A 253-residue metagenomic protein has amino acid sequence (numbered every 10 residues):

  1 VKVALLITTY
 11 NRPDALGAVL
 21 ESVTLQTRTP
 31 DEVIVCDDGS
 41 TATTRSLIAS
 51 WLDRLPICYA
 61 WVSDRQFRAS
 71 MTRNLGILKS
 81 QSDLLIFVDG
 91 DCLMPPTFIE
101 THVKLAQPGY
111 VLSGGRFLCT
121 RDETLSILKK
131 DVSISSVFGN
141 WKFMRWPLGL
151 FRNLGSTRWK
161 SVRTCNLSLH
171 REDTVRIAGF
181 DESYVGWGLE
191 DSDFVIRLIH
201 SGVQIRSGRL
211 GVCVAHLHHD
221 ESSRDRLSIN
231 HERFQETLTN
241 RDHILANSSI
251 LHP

Functional and structural regions predicted by a protein language model:
K2-A4, E32, D193: Cell-envelope/extracellular polymer assembly enzymes that use nucleotide-activated donors
E21-P30: Short, acidic, metal-binding catalytic loop of nucleotide-sugar glycosyltransferases
T29, D37-S46, C92: A conserved acidic beta->alpha catalytic loop
S63-S80, T97: Glycine-rich, basic loop-to-helix element that forms the pyrophosphate-binding segment of sugar-nucleotide handling
L85: Short aromatic/hydrophobic "clamp" motif used to bind/position activated sugar donors
T97-S133: Conserved donor NDP-sugar-binding/catalytic core segment of glycosyltransferases
V132-K160: Short, flexible, basic/aromatic active-site loop/helix in glycosyltransferases
S161-V162, N166-A178, V185-Q204, R209-L210: A short, conserved alpha-helix in the catalytic core of glycosyltransferases
